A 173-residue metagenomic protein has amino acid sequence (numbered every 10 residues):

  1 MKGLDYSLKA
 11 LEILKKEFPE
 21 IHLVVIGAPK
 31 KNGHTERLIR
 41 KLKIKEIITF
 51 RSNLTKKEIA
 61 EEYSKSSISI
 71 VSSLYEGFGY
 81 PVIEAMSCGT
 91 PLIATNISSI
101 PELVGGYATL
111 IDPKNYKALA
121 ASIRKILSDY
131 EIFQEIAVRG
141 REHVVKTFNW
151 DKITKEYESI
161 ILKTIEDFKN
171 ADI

Functional and structural regions predicted by a protein language model:
M1-K16, G33, K117: A conserved mid-protein helix/loop that constitutes part of the nucleotide-sugar donor-binding site
H22-E36, S52: Glycosyltransferase donor-sugar binding loop
T35-K57: Nucleotide-activated donor-binding/catalytic signature segment of Leloir-type glycosyltransferases, i.e., the conserved
E61-S66: Short alpha-helical donor nucleotide-sugar binding micro-motif in glycosyltransferases
L74: Aromatic "clamp/platform" in nucleotide-sugar-dependent glycosyltransferases that forms part of the donor/acceptor
V82, P91-A94: Short hydrophobic beta-strand element within catalytic cores of glycosyltransferases and related nucleotide-activated
T109-Y116, K125-Y130: Conserved acidic donor-binding segment of nucleotide-sugar-dependent glycosyltransferases
W150-I173: C-terminal alpha-helical cap of glycosyltransferases
